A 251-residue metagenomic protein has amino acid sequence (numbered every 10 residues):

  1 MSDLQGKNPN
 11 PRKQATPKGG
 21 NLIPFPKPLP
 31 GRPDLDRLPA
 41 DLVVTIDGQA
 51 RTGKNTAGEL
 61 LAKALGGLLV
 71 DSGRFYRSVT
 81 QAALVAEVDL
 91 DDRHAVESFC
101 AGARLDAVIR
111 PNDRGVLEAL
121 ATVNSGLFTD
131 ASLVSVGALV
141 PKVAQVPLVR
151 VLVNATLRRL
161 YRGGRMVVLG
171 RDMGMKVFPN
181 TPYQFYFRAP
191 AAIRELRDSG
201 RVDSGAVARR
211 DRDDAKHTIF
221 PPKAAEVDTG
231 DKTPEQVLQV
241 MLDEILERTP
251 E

Functional and structural regions predicted by a protein language model:
S2-V43: Extreme N-terminal, non-catalytic leader segments that precede Walker-type/kinase nucleotide-binding cores
P30, L157-G163, G170-N180, G200-E244: Small-molecule kinase domains that catalyze NTP-dependent phosphoryl transfer to phosphate-bearing small molecules
I46: Hydrophobic anchor at the beta1->P-loop junction of P-loop NTPases
Q49-T52: ATP-binding Walker
N55: Walker A/P-loop
F75-R165, D172, A192, T218-I219 (+1 more regions): ATP-dependent small-molecule kinase phosphotransfer cores that center on conserved nucleotide phosphate-binding segments
P179-G200: Conserved phosphate-donor/acceptor-positioning beta-strand/loop module used by diverse small-molecule
